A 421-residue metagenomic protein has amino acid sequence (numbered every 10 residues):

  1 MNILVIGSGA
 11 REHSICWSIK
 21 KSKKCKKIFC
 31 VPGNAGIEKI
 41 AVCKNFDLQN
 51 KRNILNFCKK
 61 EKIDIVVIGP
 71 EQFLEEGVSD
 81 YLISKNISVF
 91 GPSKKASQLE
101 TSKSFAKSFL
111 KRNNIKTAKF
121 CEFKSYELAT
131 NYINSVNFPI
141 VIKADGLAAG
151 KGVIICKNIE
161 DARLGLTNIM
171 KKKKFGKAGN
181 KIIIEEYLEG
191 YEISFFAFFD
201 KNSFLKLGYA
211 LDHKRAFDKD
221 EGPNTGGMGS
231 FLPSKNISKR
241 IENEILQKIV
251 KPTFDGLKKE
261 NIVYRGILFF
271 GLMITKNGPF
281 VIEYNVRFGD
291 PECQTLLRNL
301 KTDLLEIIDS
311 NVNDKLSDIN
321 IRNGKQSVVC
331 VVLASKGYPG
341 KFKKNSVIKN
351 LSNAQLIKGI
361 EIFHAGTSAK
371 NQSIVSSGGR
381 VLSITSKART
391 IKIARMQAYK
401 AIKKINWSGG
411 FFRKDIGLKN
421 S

Functional and structural regions predicted by a protein language model:
M1-K94: ATP-binding N-terminal substructure of ATP-dependent carboxylate-amine bond-forming enzymes
L4-V5, L99-I183, L211, K235-K251: Active-site nucleotide/adenylate-binding loops and adjacent lid/helix of ATP-dependent enzymes
E38-A41, Q98-S104, F217-K219, G359: Short, charged, surface-exposed secondary-structure boundary motifs
N50, T367-N371, S376-S421: Generic C-terminus detector
N53, D161-L164, P339-F342, R389-M396: Short, conserved charged micro-motifs
C156-C293: Internal nucleotide-binding/catalytic subdomain
L246-F269, N285-I357, K370: Active-site "cap" helix and flanking loop/linker of ATP-utilizing ligase/carboxylase catalytic domains
